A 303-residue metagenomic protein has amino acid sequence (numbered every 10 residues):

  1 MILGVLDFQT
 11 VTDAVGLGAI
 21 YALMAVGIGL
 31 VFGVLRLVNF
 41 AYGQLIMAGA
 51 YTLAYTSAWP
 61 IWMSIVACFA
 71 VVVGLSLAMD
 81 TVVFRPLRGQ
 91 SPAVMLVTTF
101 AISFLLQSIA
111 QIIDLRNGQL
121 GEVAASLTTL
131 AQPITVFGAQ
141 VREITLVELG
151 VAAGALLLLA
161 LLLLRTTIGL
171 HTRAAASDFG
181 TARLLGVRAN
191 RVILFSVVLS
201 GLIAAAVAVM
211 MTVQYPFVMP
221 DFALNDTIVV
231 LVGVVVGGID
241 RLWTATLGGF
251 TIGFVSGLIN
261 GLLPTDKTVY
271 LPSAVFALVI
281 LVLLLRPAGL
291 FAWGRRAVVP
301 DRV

Functional and structural regions predicted by a protein language model:
M1-L23, T52, I61-S64, Q90-V97 (+4 more regions): Membrane-interfacial amphipathic/re-entrant helices at transmembrane-helix boundaries
I2-L17, V141, L162-T167, L194-V236 (+1 more regions): Inter-helical junctions in multi-pass inner-membrane proteins, predominant in energy-converting antiporter-like
L6, S177-L184, R188-R191, L263-V303: Cytosolic-side transmembrane-helix boundaries in multi-pass membrane proteins
T12, P86-R165, L258, T265-K267 (+2 more regions): Transmembrane helix-bundle core of multi-pass membrane transporters and related energy-transducing complexes
T12, V34-A78, V82, L262-T265: Membrane-embedded helix boundary and interhelical linker motif in transport proteins
L17-G18, V136-V218, L242-G248: Helix-loop-helix "hairpin" substructures at the membrane interface of multi-pass membrane proteins
I28, P60-I102, I109, L247-I252 (+2 more regions): Alpha-helical transmembrane segments within multi-pass membrane transporters and channels
Q44-L45, P86-Q111, F222-V235, T251 (+1 more regions): Pore- or pathway-lining transmembrane helices of multi-pass membrane proteins that form conduits for solutes/ions
